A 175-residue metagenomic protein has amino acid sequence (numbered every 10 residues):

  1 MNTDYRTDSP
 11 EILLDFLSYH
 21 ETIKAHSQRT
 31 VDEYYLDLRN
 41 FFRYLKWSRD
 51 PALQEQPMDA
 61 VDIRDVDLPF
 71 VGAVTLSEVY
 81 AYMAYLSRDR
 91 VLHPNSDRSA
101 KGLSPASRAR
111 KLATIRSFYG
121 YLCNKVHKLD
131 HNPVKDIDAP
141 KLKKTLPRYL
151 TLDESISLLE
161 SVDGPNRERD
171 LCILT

Functional and structural regions predicted by a protein language model:
M1-T175: Conserved catalytic core of the tyrosine transesterase superfamily
